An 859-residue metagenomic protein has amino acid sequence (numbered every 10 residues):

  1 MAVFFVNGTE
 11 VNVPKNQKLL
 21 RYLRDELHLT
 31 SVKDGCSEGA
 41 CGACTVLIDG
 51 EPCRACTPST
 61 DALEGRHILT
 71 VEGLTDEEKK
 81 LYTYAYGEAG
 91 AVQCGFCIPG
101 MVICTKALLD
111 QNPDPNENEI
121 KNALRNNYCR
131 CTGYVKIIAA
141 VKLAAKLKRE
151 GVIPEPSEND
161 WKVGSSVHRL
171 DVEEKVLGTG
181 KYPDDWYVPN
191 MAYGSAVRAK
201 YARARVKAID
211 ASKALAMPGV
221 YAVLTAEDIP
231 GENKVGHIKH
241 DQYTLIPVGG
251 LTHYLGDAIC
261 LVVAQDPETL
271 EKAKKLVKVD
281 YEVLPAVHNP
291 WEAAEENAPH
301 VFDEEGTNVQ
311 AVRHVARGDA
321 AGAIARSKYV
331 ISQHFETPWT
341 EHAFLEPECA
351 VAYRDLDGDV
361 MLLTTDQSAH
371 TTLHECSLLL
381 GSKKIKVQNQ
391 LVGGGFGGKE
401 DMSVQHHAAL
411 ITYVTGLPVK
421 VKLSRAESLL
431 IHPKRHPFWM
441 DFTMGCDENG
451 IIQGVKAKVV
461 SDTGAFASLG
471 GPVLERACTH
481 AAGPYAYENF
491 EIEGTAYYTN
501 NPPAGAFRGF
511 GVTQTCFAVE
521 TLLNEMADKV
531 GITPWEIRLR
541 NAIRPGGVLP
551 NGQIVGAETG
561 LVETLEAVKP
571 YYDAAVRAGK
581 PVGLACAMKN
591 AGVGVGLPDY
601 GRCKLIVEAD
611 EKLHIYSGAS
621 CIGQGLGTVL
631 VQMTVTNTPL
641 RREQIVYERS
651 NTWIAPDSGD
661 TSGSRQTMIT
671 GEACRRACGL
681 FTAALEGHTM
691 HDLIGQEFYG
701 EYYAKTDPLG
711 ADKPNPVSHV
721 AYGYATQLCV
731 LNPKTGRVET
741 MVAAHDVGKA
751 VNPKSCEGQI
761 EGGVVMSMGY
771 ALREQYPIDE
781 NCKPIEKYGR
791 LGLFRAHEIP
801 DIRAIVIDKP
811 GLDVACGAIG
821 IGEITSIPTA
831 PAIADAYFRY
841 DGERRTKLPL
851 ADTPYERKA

Functional and structural regions predicted by a protein language model:
M1-P156, V595: Signature of N-terminal electron-transfer/Fe-S-associated modules in redox systems
V46, E174, G180, C349-R354 (+9 more regions): Short beta-strand elements
G90, S165, D171-L177, I238 (+3 more regions): Glycine-rich loop/linker segments at domain edges
A145-Q310, V414: Flexible, low-hydrophobicity surface segments
A226-E227, G381-K384, V414-V419, E448 (+2 more regions): C-terminal catalytic domains of large/alpha subunits in multi-subunit enzymes
A258-I259, A264-D266, L417-G464, E672-H691: Phosphate/diphosphate-binding loops
E295-L378, A542-K612, D692-V717, A721 (+2 more regions): Helix-loop-helix junctions that connect adjacent transmembrane helices in secondary transporters/permeases, recognized
G395-G416, K420-K422, L626-M633: Thiamine diphosphate
